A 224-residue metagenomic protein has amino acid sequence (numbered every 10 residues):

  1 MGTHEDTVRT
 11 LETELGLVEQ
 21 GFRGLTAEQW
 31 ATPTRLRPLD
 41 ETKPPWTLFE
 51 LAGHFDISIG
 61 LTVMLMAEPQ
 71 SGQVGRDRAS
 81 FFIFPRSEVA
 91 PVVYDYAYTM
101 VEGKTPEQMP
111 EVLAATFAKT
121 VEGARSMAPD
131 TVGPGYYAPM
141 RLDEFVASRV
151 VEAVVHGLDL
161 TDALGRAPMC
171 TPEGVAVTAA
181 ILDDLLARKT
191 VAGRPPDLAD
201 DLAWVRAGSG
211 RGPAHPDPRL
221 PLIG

Functional and structural regions predicted by a protein language model:
M1-L17, G24, A31-P44, A67-A79 (+3 more regions): Structured surface interface patches that mediate subunit assembly and partner/cofactor docking
G21, S58, T62, G123: Short alpha-helical functional segments enriched in proximate histidine and acidic residues
R23-W30, V89-V93: Short alpha-helical hairpin
F49-V92: Conserved alpha-helical segments that form or flank metal/cofactor-binding pockets of metalloenzymes
S87-E111: Long amphipathic alpha-helical segments that form oligomerization/scaffold cores
A114-F117: Oxyanion-binding "anion nests"
